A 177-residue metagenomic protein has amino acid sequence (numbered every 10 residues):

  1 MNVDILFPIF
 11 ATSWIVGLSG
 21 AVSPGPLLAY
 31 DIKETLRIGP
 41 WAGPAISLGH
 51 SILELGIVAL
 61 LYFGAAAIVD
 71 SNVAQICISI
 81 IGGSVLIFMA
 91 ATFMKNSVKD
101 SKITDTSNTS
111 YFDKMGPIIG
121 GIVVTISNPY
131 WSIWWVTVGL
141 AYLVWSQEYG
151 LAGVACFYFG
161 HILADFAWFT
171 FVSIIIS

Functional and structural regions predicted by a protein language model:
N2-I76, V136-A155, I174-I176: Juxtamembrane transmembrane-helix termini in multi-pass membrane transport proteins
N2-V3, D113-T137: Selected transmembrane alpha-helices and immediately adjacent juxtamembrane segments of polytopic inner-membrane
F7, A11, Y111, M115-V123 (+1 more regions): Alpha-helical membrane-protein architecture signal
G17-P26, S127-I133, D165, F169: Short helix-coil transition sites and intra-membrane helix breaks within transmembrane domains of multi-pass
A42-G49, N108-F112, V123: Juxtamembrane helix-capping/reentrant segments at transmembrane boundaries
L48-L60, P129, G160-F169: Membrane-embedded alpha-helical segments of transport systems, primarily multispan ion/solute transporters
S71-D105, C156, H161-V172: Selective transmembrane alpha-helices of multi-pass membrane proteins
